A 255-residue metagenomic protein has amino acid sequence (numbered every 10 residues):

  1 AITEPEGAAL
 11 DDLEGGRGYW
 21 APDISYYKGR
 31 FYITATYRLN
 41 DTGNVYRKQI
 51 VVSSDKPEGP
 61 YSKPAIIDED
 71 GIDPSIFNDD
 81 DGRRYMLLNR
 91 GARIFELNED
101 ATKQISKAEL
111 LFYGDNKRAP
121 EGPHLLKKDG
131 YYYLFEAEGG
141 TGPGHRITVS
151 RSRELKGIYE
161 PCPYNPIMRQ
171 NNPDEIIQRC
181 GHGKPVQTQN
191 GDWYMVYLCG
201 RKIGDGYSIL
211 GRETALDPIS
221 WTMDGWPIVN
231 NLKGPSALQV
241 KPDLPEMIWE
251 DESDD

Functional and structural regions predicted by a protein language model:
A1-D255: Carbohydrate-active catalytic/glycan-binding domains of CAZyme proteins, especially the secreted or lumenal ectodomains
